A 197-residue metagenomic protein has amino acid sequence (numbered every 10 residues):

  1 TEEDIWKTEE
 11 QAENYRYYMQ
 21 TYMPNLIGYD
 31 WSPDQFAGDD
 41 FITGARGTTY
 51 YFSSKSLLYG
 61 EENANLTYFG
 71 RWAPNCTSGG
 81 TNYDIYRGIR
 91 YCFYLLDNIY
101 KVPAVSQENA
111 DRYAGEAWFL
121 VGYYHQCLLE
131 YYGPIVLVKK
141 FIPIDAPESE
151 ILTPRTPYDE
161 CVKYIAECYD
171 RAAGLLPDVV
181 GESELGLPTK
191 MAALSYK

Functional and structural regions predicted by a protein language model:
T1-G44, D159: Acidic, glycine-rich segments characteristic of secretory precursors and extracytoplasmic regions
E13, T21-L26, S53-Y132, L152-K163 (+1 more regions): Conserved, well-structured interaction surfaces
W31-S32, V105, L137-K140, E182: Short, hydrophobic secondary-structure boundary micro-motifs
W118, L194-K197: TPR/Sel1-like alpha-solenoid repeat signature
L129-F141: Short, well-structured active-site flanking segments
P143-T153: Substrate-binding clefts and substrate-entry loops adjacent to catalytic sites of polymer-processing enzymes acting on
E184-A192: Aromatic-lined, polymer-binding surfaces characteristic of secreted/periplasmic polysaccharide-degrading enzymes
